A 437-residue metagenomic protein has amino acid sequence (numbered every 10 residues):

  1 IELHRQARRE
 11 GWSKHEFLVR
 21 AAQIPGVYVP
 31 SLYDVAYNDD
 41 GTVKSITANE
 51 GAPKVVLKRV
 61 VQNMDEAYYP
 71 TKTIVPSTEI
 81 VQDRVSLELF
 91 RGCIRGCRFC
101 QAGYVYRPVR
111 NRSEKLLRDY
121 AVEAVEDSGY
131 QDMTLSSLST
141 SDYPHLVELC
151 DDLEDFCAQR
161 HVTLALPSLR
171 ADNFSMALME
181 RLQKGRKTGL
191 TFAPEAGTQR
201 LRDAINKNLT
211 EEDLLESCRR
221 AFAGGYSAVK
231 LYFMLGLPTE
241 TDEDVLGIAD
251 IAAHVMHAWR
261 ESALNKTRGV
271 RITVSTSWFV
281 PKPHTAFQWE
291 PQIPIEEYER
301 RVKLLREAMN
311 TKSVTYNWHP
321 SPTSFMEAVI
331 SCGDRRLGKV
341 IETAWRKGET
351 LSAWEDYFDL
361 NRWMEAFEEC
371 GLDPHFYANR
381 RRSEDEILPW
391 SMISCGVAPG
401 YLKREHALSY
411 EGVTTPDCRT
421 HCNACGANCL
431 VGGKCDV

Functional and structural regions predicted by a protein language model:
I1-A102, P108-V109, K115, A353-Y357 (+3 more regions): Acidic, low-complexity intrinsically disordered segments
I1-T47, A286-D334, I341-E355: Glycine-rich beta-alpha loop elements in corrinoid/cobalamin-binding modules across cobalamin-dependent enzymes
R8-K14, A36-D39, Q131-T134, H161-A165 (+5 more regions): Acidic/polar loop patches that form or flank catalytic/metal-binding clefts of enzymes that bind anionic ligands
F17-S31, L138-Y143, P167-N173, G236 (+4 more regions): A glycine-rich phosphate-binding loop feature that marks nucleotide/adenosyl-phosphate handling sites
I24, M64, Q82-S86, I94 (+8 more regions): Active-site lining segments that contact anionic ligands and/or coordinate catalytic metals
Q82-S86, R98-P108, Y130-S139, G197-A204 (+5 more regions): Glycine- and acidic
V122-T273, S277, P281: Conserved SAM/AdoMet-binding glycine-rich loop
N310-V437: Radical SAM enzyme core and accessory elements
